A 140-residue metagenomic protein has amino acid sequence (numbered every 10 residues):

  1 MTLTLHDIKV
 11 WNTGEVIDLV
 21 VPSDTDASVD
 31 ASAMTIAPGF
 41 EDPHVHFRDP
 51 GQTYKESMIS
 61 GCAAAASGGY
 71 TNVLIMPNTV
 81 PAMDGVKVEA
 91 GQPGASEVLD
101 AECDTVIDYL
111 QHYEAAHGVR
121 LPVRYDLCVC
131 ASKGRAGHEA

Functional and structural regions predicted by a protein language model:
M1-D30: N-terminal metal-binding scaffold of metallo-dependent hydrolase/deaminase domains
M1-T2, A31-S32, I36, Y70-T71 (+1 more regions): Short coil/turn connectors at secondary-structure junctions
K9, D49-G51, V129: Short, well-ordered turn and helix-capping elements at secondary-structure junctions
D30-A33, S57, E139-A140: Poly-acidic low-complexity segments
M34-A116: Metal-associated gating/positioning segment near the N- to mid-region
A90-Q92, Y109-A140: Metal-coordinating catalytic core of metallo-dependent amide/deamination hydrolases
